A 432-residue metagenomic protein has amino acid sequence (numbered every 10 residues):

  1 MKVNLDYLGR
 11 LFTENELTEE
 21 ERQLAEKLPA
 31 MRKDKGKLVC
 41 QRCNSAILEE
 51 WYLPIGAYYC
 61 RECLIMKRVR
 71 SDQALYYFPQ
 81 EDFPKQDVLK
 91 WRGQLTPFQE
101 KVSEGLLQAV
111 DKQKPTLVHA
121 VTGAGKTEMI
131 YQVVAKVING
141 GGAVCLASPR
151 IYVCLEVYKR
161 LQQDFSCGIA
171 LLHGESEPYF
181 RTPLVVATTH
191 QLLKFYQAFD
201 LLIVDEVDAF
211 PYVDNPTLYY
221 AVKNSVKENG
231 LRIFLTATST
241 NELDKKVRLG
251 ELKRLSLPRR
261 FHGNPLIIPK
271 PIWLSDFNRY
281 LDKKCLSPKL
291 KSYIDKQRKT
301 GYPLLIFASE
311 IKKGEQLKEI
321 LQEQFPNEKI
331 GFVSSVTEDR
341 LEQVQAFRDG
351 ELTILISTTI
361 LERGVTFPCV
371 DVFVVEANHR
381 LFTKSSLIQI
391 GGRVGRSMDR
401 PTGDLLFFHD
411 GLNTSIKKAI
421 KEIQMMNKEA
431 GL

Functional and structural regions predicted by a protein language model:
A30-D82: Interdomain "pre-motor" coupling segment immediately N-terminal to P-loop NTPase/helicase cores
W91-K114: N-terminal pre-P-loop "Q-motif" helix
D111-A135: Walker A/P-loop
K112, T116, E251-G314, K318 (+1 more regions): Conserved interdomain linker/interface between the two RecA-like ATPase lobes of SF2 helicase motors
S148-E156, R160, A170-F180, A187-K194 (+3 more regions): Conserved helicase motor
Q197-S275, C285, S292: Post-DEXD/H (motif II) to motif III coupling segment of the RecA-like Helicase ATP-binding lobe
E206-A209, V344, R348-P401, H409-T414: Conserved RecA-like helicase motor core of SF1/SF2 enzymes
K227-E242, G391-I423: Conserved segment of the helicase C-terminal RecA-like domain
